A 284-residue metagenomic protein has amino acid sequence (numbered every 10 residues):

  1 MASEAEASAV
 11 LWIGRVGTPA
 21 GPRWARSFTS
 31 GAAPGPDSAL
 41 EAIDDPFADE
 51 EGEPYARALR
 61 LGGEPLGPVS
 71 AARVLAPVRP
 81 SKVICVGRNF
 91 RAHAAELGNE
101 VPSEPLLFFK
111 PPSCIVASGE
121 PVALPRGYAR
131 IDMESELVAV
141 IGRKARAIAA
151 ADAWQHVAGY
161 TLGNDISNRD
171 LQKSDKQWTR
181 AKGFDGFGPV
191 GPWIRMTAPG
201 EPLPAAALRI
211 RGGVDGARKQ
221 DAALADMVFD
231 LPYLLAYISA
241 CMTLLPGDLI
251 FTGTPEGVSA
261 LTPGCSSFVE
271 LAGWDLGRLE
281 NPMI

Functional and structural regions predicted by a protein language model:
A2-P105, R211, A217-R218, F268-E270 (+1 more regions): N-terminal non-catalytic cap/leader segment that marks the start of a structured domain
E4, R73-L75, E96-G98, V122-I131 (+4 more regions): A generic local secondary-structure boundary/capping motif
A20, V69-R73, H93, R169-I284: Catalytic-pocket segment enriched in acidic/His residues
P34-P36, E41, D49-E51, F109-A123 (+1 more regions): A glycine-rich (often HGG/GG-containing) alpha/beta subdomain
R79-S81, P102-P105, P111, G127-Y128 (+5 more regions): Short coil/turn connectors at secondary-structure junctions
L106-L124, A145, G186-R195, E256-S259: Short catalytic-site patches enriched in acidic/histidine residues that coordinate or position cofactors/metals
E134, V138-I141, A147-N164: RNA pseudouridine synthases
